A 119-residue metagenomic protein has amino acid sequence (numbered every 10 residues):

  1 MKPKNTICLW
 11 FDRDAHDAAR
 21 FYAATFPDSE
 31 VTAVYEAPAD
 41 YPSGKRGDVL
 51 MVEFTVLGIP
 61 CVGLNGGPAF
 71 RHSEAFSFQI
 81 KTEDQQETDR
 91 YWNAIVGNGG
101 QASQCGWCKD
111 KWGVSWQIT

Functional and structural regions predicted by a protein language model:
K2-T6, S73-S77: Short, solvent-exposed beta-strand edge segments and adjacent coil->beta transition regions
K4, A15-H16, Q85: Short alpha-helical patches at coil-to-helix transitions and adjacent helical residues in well-structured domains
T6-I7, V49-L50, S103-C105: Short loop/turn microsegments at loop-to-beta-strand junctions
L9-G58: Core segments of cupin and vicinal oxygen chelate
F11, T25, V56-P60, R71-H72 (+1 more regions): Vicinal oxygen chelate
V31-T32, F76-F78: Small-molecule pocket liners
N65-P68: Short beta-strand/turn micro-motifs at beta-sheet edges
